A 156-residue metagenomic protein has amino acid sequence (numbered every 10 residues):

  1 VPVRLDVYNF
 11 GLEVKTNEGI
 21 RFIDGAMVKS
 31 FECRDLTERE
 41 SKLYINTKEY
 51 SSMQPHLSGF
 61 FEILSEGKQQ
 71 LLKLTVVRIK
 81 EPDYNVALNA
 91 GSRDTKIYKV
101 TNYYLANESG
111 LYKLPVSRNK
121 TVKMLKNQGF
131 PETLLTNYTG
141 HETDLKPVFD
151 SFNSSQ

Functional and structural regions predicted by a protein language model:
P2-K120: Aromatic-patch recognition
V122-Q156: Long, compositionally biased interface segments
